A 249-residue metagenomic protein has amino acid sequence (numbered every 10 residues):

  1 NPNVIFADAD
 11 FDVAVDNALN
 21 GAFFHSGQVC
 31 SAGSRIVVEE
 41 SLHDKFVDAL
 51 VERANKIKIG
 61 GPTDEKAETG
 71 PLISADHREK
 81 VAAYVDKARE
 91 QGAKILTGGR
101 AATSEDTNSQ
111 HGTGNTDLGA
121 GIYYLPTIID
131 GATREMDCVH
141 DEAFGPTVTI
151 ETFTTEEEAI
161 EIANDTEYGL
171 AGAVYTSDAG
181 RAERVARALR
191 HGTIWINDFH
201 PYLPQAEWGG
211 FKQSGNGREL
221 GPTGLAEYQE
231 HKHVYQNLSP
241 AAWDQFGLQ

Functional and structural regions predicted by a protein language model:
N1-T133, I196, W243-Q249: ALDH superfamily catalytic-core signature
N3-I5, A9, L19, K58 (+4 more regions): Conserved C-terminal structural/oligomerization subdomain of aldehyde/semialdehyde dehydrogenase
